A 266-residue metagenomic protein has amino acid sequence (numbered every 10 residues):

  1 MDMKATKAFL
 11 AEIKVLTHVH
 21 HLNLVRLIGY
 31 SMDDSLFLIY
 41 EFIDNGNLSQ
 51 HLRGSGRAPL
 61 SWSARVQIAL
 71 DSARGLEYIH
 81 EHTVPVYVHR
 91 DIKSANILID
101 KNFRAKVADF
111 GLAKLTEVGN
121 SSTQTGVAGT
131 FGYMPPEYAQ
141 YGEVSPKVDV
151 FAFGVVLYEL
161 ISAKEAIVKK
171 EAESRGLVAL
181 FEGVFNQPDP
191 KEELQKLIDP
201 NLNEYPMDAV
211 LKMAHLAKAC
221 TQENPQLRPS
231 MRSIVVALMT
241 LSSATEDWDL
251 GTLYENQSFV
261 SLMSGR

Functional and structural regions predicted by a protein language model:
M1-R266: Conserved eukaryotic protein kinase-like
